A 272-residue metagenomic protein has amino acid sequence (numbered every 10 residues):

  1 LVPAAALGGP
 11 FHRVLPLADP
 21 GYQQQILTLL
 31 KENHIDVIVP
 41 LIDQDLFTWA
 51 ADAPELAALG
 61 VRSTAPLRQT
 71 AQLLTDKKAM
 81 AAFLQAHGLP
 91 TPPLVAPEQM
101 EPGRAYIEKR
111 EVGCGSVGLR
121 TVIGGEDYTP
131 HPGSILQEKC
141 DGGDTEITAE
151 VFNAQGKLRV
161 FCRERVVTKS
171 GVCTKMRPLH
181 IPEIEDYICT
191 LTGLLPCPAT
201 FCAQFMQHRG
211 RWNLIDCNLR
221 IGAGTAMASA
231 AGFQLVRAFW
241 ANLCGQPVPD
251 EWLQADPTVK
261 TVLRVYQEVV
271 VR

Functional and structural regions predicted by a protein language model:
L1-T64: ATP-binding N-terminal substructure of ATP-dependent carboxylate-amine bond-forming enzymes
D43-D45, E111-G113, R220: Short glycine-rich anion-binding loops that position phosphate/pyrophosphate groups of nucleotides and phosphorylated
R68-D144, N153-K157, P182-E185: Active-site nucleotide/adenylate-binding loops and adjacent lid/helix of ATP-dependent enzymes
G124, P132-T200, Q207, N218-G245 (+2 more regions): ATP-dependent carboxylate/phosphate-activation module, predominantly the ATP-grasp catalytic core and closely related
R211-N213: Conserved protein kinase catalytic/activation segment
E251-R272: A glycine-rich beta-turn/hairpin centered on an aromatic-Pro dipeptide
